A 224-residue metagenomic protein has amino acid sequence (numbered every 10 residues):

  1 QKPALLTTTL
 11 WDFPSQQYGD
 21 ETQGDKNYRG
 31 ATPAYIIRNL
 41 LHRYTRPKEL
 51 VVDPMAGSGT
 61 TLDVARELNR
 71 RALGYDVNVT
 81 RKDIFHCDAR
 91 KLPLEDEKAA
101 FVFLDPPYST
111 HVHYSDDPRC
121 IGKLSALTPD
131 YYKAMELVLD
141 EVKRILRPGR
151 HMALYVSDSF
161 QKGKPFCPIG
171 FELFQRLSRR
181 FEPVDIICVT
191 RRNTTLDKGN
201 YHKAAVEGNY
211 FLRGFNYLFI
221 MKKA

Functional and structural regions predicted by a protein language model:
Q1-A224: Class I S-adenosyl-L-methionine-dependent methyltransferase catalytic core
